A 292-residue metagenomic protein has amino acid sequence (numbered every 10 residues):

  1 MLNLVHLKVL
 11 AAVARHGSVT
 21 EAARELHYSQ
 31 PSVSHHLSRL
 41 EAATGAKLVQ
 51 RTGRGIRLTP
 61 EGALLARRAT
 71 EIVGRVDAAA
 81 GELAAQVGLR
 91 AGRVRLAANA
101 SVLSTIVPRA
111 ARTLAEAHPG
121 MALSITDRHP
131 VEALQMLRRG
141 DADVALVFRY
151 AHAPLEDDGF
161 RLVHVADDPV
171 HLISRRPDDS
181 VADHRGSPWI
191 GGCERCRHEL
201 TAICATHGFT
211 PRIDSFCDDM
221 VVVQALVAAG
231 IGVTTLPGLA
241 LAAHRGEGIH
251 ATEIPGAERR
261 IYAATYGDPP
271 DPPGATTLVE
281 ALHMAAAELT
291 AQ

Functional and structural regions predicted by a protein language model:
A11-Q30: Short helix-boundary/capping micro-motifs
E41-P60: A short LG(V/I)-centered, amphipathic sequence patch enriched for acidic residue(s) preceding the LG motif
A91-P154: Central regulatory/effector-binding core of bacterial HTH transcription factors
V102, R128-A142, F148, R195-H250: Hydrophobic hinge/microswitch elements
F148, G186-G208, D271-V279, L289-T290: Secondary-structure junction motif
P154-H164, D168, V221-P270: Beta-alpha-beta core module
D157-C193: Flexible hinge/capping segments at coil-to-helix
D179, I249-Q292: A late-sequence structural motif
